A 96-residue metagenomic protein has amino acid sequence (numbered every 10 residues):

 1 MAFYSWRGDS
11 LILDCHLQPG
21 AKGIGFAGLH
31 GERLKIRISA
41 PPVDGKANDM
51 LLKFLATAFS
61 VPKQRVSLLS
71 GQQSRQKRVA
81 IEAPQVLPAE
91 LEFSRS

Functional and structural regions predicted by a protein language model:
M1-G45, D49-L52, V61-K63, S67-Q73 (+1 more regions): Contiguous, often N-terminal, cationic amphipathic patches that form binding interfaces
A58: C-terminal catalytic core of tyrosine-transesterase DNA break-rejoin enzymes
